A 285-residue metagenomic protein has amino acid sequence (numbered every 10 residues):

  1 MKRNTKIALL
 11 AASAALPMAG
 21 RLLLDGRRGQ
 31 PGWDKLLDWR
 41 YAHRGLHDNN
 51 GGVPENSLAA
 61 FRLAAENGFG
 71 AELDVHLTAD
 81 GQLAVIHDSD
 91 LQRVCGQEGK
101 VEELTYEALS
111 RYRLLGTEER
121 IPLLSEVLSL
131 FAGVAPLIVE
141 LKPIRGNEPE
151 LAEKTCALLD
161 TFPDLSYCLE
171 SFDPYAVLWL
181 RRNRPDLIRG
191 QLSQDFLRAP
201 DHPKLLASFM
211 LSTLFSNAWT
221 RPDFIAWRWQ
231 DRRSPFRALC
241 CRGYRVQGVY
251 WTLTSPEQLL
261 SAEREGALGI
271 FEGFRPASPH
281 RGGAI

Functional and structural regions predicted by a protein language model:
K2-I285: Phosphate-group recognition and catalysis centered on beta-loop-alpha active-site segments
